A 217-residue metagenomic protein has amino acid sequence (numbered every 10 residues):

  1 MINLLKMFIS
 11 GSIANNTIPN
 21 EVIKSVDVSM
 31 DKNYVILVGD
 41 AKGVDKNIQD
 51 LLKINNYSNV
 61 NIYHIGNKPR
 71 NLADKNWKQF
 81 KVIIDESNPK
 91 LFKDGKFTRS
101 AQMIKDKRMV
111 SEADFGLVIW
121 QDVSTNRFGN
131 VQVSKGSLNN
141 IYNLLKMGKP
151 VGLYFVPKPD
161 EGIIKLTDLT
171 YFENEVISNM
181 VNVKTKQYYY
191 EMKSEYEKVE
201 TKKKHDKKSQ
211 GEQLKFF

Functional and structural regions predicted by a protein language model:
M1-I2, Q213: Generic N-terminal initiation segments characterized by hydrophobic and/or small/turn-forming residues
I2, N15-V35, D40-T170: Acidic/glycine-enriched connector segments
M7, V60, L214: A broad, low-specificity signal marking well-ordered, structured residues that form hydrophobic/aromatic
M7-F8, L117: Conserved beta-strand elements of the Class I
F8-A14: Active-site donor-nucleotide binding/catalytic segment of nucleotide-sugar enzymes
K146, P150-F217: Charged phosphate-binding loop/patch that engages nucleotide di/tri-phosphates or the phosphate backbone of nucleic
